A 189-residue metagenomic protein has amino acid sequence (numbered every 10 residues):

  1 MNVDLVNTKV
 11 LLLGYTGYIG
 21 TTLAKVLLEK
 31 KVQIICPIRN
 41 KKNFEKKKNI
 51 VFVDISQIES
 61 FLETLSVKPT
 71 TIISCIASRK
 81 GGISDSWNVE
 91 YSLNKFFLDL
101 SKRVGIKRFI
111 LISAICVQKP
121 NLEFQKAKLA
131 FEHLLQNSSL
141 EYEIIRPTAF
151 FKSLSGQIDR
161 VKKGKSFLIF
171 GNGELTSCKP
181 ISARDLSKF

Functional and structural regions predicted by a protein language model:
N2-K30: N-terminal Rossmann NAD(P)H-binding glycine-rich loop of SDR-like oxidoreductase domains
L11, I35, E143: Conserved beta-strand positions in the Rossmann-like core of class I SAM-dependent methyltransferases
L11, K42-R103, C116-Q118: NAD(P)H-binding glycine-rich loop region in Rossmannoid oxidoreductase-like domains and their noncatalytic homologs
V32-R39: Conserved glycine-rich Rossmann-like NAD(P)H-binding loop of the short-chain dehydrogenase/reductase
P37, S74-C75, I145: The conserved SAM/SAH-binding core of class I Rossmann-like methyltransferase domains, concentrating on the hydrophobic
S78, G82-K162: Glycine-/Pro-rich loop/turn segments that contact NAD(P) or position catalytic residues in Rossmann-like domains
L93, F170-F189: Substrate-positioning beta->alpha
V161-N172: A short C-terminal helix-loop "cap" of Rossmann-like NAD(P)-dependent dehydrogenase/epimerase domains
